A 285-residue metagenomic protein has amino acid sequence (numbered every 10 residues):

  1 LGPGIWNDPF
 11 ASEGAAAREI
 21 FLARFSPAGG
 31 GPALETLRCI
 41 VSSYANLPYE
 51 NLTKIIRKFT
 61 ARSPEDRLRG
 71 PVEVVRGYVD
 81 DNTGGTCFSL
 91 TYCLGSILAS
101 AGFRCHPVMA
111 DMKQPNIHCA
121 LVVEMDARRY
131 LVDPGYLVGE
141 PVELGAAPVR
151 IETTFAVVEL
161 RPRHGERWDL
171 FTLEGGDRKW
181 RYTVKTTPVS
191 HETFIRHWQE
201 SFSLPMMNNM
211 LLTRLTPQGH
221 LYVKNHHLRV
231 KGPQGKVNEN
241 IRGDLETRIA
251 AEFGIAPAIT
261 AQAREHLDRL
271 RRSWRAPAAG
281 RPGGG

Functional and structural regions predicted by a protein language model:
G2-S26, V138, L211-P217, R248-G285: Non-catalytic peripheral regions of nucleotide-handling enzymes
P9-N82: Secondary-structure boundary elements
A17, C93-L94, D244-L245: Short Gly/charged-rich anion-binding patches and loops
V41, E50, H106, V122 (+5 more regions): Residues in well-ordered beta-strands of folded domains
I56-N116: Extended, compositionally biased flexible segments
G70-D81, A110-M125, R129-L131, A156-T183: N-terminal short leaders/motifs
Y92-R161: Hydrophobic/aromatic-rich core segments of domains that either
P148-V149, E159-I259: Acidic/His-leaning functional-site neighborhoods
